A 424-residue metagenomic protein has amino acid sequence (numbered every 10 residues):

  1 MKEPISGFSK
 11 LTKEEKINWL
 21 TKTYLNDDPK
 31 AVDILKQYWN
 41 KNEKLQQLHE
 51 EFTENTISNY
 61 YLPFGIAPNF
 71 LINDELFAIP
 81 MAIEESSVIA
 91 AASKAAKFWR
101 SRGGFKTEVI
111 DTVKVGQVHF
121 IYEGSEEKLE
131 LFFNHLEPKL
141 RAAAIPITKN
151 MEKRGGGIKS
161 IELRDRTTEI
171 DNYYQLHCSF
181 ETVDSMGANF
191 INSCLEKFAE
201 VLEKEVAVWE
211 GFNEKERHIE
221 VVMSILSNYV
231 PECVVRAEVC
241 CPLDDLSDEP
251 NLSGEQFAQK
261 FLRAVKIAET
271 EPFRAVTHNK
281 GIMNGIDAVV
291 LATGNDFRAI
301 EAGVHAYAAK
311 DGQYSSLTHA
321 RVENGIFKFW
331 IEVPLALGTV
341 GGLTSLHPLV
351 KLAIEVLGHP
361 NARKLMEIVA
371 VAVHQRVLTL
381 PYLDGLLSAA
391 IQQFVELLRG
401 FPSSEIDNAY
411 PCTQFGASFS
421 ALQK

Functional and structural regions predicted by a protein language model:
M1-F77, M81, E85, F105-V113: Acidic/polar, glycine-rich intrinsically disordered N-terminal extensions of enzymes
Y24, D28, A96-G103, E137-M151 (+11 more regions): Structural signal for hydrophobic packing residues in well-ordered secondary-structure cores of soluble enzyme domains
E51-E54, N59-L62, A67, D171-C178 (+2 more regions): Short, hydrophobic/aliphatic alpha-helical segments
P63-A91, V183-I191, E269-G294, A370-T379: Conserved phosphate/anionic-ligand binding catalytic regions in large, soluble enzymes, centered on
R100-I110, H119-P250, G254-F257: Signature of multi-pass transmembrane helix bundles
R102-E137, A308-V373: A structural-propensity feature for long, helix-poor, extended segments
S193-E203, G211-L346: Glycine-rich anion/phosphate-binding loop at the beta-strand->alpha-helix junction
L378, L383-K424: N-terminal low-complexity segments that are often proline-rich with Ser/Thr-Pro
